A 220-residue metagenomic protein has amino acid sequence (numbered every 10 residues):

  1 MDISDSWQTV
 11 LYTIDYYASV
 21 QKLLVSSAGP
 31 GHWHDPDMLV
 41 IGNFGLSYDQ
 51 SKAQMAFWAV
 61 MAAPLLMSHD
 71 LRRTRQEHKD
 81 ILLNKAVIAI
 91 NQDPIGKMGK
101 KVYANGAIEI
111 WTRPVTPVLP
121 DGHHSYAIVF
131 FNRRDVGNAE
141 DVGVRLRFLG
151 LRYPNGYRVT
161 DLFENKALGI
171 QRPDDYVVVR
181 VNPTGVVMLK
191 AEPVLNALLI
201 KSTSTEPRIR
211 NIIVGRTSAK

Functional and structural regions predicted by a protein language model:
M1-D70: Glycan-recognition surfaces
A53-A104, V186-K190, N196-L198: Catalytic cores of secreted or luminal carbohydrate-active enzymes
W58-M61, L66-S68, A104-Y153: Carbohydrate-binding surface patches
I128, V159, T184: Hydrophobic, well-ordered secondary-structure elements that form the walls of internal hydrophobic environments
F130-N132, L146, D161-F163, A191-P193: Active-site proximal loops enriched in glycine and acidic residues that flank catalytic Cys/His/Asp and coordinate
R147-N165: Solvent-exposed beta-hairpin/edge-strand motifs
I170-A219: C-terminal beta-strand-rich structural cap/linker in extracellular carbohydrate-active enzymes
